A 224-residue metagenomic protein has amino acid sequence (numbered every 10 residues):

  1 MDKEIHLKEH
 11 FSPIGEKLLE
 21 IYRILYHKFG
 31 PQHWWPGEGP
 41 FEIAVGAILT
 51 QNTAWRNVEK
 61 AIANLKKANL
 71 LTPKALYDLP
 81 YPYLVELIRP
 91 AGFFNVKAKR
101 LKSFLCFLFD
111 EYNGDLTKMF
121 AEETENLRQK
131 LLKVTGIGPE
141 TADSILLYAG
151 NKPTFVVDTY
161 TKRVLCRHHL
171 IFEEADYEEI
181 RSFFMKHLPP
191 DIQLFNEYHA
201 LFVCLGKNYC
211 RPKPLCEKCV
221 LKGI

Functional and structural regions predicted by a protein language model:
H6-I224: Catalytic cores of DNA base-excision repair glycosylases
